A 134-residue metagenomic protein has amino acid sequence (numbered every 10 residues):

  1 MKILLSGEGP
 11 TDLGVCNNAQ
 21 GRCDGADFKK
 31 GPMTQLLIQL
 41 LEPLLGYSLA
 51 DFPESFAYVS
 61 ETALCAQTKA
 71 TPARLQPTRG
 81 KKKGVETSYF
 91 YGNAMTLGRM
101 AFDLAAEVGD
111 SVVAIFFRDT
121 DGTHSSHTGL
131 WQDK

Functional and structural regions predicted by a protein language model:
M1-K134: Acidic, divalent-metal-binding catalytic cores of TOPRIM and closely related two-metal-ion phosphodiester/pyrophosphate
